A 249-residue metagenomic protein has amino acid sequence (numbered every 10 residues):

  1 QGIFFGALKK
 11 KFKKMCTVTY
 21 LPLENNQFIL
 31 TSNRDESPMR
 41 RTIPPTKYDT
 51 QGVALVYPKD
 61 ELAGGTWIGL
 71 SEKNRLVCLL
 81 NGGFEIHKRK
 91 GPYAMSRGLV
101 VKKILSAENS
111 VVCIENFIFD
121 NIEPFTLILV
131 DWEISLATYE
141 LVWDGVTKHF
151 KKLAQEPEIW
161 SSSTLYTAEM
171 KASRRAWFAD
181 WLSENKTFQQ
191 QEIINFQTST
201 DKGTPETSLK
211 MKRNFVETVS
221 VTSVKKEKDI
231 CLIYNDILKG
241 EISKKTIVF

Functional and structural regions predicted by a protein language model:
Q1-K14: N-terminal amphipathic/basic-hydrophobic helices that include classical n-h-c signal peptides and signal-anchor
K14-F249: N-terminal nucleophile
